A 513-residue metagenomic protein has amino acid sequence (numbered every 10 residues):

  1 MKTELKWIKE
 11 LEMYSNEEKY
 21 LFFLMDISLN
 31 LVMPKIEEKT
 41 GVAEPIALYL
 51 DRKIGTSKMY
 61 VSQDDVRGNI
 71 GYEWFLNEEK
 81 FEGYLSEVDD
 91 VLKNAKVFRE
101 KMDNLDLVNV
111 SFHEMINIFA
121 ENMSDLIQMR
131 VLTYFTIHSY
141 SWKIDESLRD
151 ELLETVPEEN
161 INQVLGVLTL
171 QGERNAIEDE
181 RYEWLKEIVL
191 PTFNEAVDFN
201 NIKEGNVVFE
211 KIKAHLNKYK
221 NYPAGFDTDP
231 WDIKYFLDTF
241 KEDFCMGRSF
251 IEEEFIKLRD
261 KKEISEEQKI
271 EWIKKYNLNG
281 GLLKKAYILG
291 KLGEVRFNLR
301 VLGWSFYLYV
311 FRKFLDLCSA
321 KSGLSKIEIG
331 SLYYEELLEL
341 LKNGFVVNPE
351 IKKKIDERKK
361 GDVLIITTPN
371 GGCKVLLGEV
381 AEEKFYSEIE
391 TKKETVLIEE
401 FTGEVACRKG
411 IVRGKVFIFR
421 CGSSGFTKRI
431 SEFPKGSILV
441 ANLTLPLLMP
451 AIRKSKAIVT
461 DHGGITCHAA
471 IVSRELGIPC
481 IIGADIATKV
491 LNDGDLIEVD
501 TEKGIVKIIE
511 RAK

Functional and structural regions predicted by a protein language model:
M1-K513: Non-catalytic, soluble scaffold/interaction modules
